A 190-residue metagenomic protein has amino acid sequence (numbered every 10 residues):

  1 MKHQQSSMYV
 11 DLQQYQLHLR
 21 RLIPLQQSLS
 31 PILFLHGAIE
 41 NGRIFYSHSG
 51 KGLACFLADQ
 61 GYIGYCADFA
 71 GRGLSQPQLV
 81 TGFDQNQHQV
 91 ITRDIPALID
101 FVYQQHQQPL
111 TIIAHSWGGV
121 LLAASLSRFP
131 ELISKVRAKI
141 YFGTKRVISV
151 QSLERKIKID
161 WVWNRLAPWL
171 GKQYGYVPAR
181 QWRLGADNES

Functional and structural regions predicted by a protein language model:
M1-Q26: N-terminal cap/lid segment of alpha/beta-hydrolase-fold proteins
S6, L29, L33-H36, I63-Y65 (+5 more regions): Glycosyltransferase catalytic domains, chiefly GT-A lineage
D11, Q89-D94, A186-D187: Soluble or luminal CAZymes and related metallo-dependent hydrolases
P24-Q78: Short, surface-exposed "cap/lid" segments of acyl-processing enzymes
L25-Q27, V102-Q108: Glycine-rich phosphate-binding loop signature in dinucleotide/nucleotide-binding domains
L57-D59, V90, D94, T111-A114 (+1 more regions): Active-site-proximal cofactor/substrate-binding loop regions of enzyme domains
G82-Y103: Alpha/beta-hydrolase active-site loop
Q108, I113, W117-S190: Alpha/beta-hydrolase-fold enzymes
